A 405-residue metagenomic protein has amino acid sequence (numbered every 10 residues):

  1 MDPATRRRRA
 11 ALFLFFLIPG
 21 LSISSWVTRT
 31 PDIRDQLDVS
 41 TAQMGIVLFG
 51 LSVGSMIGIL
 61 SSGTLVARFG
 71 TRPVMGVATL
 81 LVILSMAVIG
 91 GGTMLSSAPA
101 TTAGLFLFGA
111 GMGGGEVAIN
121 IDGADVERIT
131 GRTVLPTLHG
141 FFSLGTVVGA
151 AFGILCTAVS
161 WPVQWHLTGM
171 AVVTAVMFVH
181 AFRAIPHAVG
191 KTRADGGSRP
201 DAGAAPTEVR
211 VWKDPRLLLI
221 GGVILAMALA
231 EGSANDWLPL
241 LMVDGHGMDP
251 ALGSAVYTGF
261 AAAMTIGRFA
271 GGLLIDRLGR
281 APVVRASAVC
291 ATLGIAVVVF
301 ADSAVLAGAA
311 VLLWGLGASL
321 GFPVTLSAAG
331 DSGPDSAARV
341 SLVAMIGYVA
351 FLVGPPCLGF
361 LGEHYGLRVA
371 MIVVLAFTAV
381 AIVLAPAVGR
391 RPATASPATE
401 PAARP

Functional and structural regions predicted by a protein language model:
L17, S96-G115, L306-S319: Hydrophobic core of transmembrane alpha-helices in multi-pass small-molecule transporters, especially MFS/SLC-type
T28-A42, D236-L252: Short amphipathic helix-loop junctions that connect adjacent transmembrane helices in Major Facilitator Superfamily/SLC
G58-T71, T157, G267-R280, G362-E363: Helix-to-loop junctions at the C-terminal end of transmembrane segments in multipass secondary transporters
R72-M75, T79, T101, V284: Primarily marks hydrophobic transmembrane alpha-helices of the MFS/SLC 12-helix fold
L80-L95, C290-D302: C-terminal ends and interior cores of transmembrane alpha-helices in multi-pass membrane transporters/permeases
G113-I129, S319-G333: Intracellular juxtamembrane helix-capping segments at the cytosolic ends of symmetry-related transmembrane helices
I129, L138-V189: Helix-loop-helix hairpin linking two adjacent transmembrane segments in secondary transporters
L278-T325: C-terminal transmembrane helical hairpin of 12-TM major facilitator-type secondary transporters
